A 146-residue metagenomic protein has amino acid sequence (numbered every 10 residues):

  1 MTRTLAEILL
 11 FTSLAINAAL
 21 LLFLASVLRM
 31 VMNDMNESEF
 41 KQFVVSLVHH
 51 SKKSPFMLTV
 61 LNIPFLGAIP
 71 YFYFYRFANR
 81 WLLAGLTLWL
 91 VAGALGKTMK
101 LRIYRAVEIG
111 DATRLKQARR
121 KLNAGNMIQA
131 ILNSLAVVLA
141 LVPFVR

Functional and structural regions predicted by a protein language model:
M1, V31-D34, M127-S134, L139-A140: Short amphipathic, positively biased membrane-proximal segments that drive organelle/inner-membrane targeting
R3-N62, E108-R120: Interfacial loop at the N-terminal end of multi-pass membrane proteins
L9, S13-I16, L88, L95-G96 (+2 more regions): Hydrophobic residues within membrane-embedded alpha-helical segments of Major Facilitator Superfamily
M57-P70, Q129-V138: Core segments of transmembrane alpha-helices that mediate helix-helix packing or line hydrophobic substrate/ligand
A68-R80: Juxtamembrane helix-break-helix junctions at the cytosolic face of small multi-pass alpha-helical membrane proteins
F77-R102: Short alpha-helical packing/oligomerization segments
R102-L132: Interfacial loop-to-transmembrane junctions
A140-R146: Juxtamembrane boundary at the C-terminal end of a transmembrane helix
